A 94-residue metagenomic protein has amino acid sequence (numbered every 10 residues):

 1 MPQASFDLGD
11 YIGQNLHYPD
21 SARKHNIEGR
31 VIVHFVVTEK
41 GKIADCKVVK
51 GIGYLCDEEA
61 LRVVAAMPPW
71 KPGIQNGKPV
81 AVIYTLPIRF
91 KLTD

Functional and structural regions predicted by a protein language model:
M1-V36, E59-D94: Short proline/glycine- and basic residue-enriched helix-capping loop/turn segments at helix->loop/beta transitions
V49-K50, L86: A generic structural motif
K50-C56: A short acidic/small-residue loop/turn micro-motif
